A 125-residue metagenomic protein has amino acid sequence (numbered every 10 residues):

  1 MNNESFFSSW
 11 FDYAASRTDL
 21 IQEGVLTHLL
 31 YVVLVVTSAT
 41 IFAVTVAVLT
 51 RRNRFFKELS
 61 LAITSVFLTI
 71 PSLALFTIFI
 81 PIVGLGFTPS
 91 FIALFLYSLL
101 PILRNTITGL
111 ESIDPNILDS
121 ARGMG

Functional and structural regions predicted by a protein language model:
M1-V35: Periplasmic/extracellular loop-to-transmembrane helix junction in inner-membrane transport proteins
I21-V25, L29, L59, I63-V66 (+2 more regions): Hydrophobic alpha-helical elements at and bordering transmembrane segments of multi-pass membrane proteins
L26, R52, I82-G84: Helix-loop interface residues and adjacent transmembrane-helix termini in multi-pass membrane transporters, primarily
L30-S38, F42, L68, S72-L75: Hydrophobic alpha-helical transmembrane segments of multipass membrane transporters and ion channels, focusing on
L34-T64: Transmembrane-helix boundary motif in ABC transporter permease subunits
T64-Y97: Generic hydrophobic transmembrane alpha-helix motif, especially the helices
Y97-R104: Alpha-helical transmembrane segments of multi-pass membrane proteins
G109-G125: Short cytoplasmic-facing helical segments at TM-TM junctions of multi-pass membrane proteins
